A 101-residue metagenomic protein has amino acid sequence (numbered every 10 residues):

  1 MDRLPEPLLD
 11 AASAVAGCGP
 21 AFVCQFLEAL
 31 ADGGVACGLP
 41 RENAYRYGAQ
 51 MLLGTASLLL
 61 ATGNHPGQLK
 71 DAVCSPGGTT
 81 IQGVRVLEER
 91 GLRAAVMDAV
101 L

Functional and structural regions predicted by a protein language model:
M1-A12, C24-A61: Internal alpha-helical scaffold of NAD(P)-dependent oxidoreductase catalytic cores
A16: Phosphate/pyrophosphate- and phosphate-bearing ligand-binding catalytic cores of soluble enzymes
G19: Aromatic-residue-lined binding/catalytic grooves and analogous aromatic/hydrophobic interfacial grooves in multimeric
R46-L101: NAD(P)-dependent Rossmann-like dehydrogenase/reductase catalytic/cofactor-binding core
